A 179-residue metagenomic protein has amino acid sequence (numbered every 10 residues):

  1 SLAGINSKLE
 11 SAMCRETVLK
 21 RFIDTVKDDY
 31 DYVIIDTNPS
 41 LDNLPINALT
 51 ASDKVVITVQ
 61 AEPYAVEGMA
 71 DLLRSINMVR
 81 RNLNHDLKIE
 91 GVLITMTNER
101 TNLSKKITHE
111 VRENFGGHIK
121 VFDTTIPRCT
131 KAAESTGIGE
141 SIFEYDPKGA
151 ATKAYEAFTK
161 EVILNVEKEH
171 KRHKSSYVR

Functional and structural regions predicted by a protein language model:
S1-D28, L83, L87, T136-G137: P-loop/Walker-type NTP enzyme "switch/lid" segment
K8-L9, V59, E144: Short, polar/flexible loop-turn hinges at active-site or ligand-entry regions and domain interfaces
A12-R15, A65-G68, A151: Short, conserved glycine- and acidic-residue-centered signature motifs in active-site or ligand-binding loops
V18, D71, A154: Charged catalytic carboxylate motif
L19-I23, T37, F158, V162: Generic hydrophobic alpha-helical segments
D24-P127: Conserved catalytic-core segment of NTP-binding enzymes
R81, H85-R179: C-terminal lobe/tail of nucleotide-utilizing enzymes
